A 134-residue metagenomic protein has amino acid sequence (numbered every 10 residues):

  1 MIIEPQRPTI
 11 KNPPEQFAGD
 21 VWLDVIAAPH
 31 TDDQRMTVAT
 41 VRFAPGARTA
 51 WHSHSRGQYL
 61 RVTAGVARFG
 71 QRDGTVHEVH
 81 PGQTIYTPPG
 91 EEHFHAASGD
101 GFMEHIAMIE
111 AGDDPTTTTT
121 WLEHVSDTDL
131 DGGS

Functional and structural regions predicted by a protein language model:
M1-R35, T118-S134: A short, N-terminal "cap"/entry segment at the start of jelly-roll beta-barrel domains of the cupin/DSBH fold
W22-V25, T37-H54, P89: Conserved short histidine dyad/triad with adjacent acidic residue
T40-A44, S53-F69, M108-A111: Short, conserved beta-strand element in jelly-roll/cupin
Y59, Y86, D100-T120: A short hydrophobic beta-strand segment most commonly corresponding to one strand of the jelly-roll/cupin
D73-G90: Short acidic-glycine-tyrosine-enriched beta hairpin
A96-S98: Asparagine-centered strand-capping/turn motif at beta-strand->loop junctions
